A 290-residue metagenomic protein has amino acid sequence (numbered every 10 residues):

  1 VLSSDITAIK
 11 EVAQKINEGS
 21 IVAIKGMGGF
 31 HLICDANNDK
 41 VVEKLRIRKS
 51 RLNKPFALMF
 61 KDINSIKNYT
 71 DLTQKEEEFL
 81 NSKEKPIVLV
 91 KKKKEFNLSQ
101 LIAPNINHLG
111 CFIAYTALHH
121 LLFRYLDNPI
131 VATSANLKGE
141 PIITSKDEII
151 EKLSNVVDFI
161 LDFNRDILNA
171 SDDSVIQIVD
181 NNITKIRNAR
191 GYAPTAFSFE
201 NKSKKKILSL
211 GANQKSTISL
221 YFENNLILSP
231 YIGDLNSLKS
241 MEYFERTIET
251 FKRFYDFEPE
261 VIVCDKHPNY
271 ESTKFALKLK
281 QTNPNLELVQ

Functional and structural regions predicted by a protein language model:
V1-V289: Active-site-adjacent structural elements in enzyme catalytic cores
